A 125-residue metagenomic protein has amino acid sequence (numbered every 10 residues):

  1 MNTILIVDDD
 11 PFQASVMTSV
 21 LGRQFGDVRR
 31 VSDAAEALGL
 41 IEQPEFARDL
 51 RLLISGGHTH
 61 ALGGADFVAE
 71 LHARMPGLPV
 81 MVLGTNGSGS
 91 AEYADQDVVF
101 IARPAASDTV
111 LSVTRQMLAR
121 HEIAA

Functional and structural regions predicted by a protein language model:
D8: Conserved acidic carboxylate
P11-R30: Two-component/phosphorelay signaling modules centered on CheY-like receiver
S32-L52, G56: Acidic, metal-coordinating helix/loop segments flanking the phosphotransfer/catalytic sites of two-component signaling
G39, L62, S88-E92: Short, charged/polar "capping" segments at the starts of alpha-helices and the immediately preceding loops
L40-P44, E70, V113: CheY-like receiver
R48-H72: Conserved phosphotransfer microenvironments
M81-S88, A94-I123: Output/docking surface of receiver
